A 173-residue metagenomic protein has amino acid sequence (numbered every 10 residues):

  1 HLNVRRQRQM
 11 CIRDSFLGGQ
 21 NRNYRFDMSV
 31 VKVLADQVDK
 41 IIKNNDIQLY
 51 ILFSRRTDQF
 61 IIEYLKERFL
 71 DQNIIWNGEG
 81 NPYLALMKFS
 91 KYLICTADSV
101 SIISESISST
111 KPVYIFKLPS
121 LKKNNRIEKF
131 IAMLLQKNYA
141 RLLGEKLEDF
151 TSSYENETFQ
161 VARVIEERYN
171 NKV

Functional and structural regions predicted by a protein language model:
H1-I12: Single conserved hydrophobic/aromatic residue that forms the stacking wall/gate of nucleotide- or nucleobase-binding
R6, V31, I41, Y50-R55 (+2 more regions): Conserved mixed alpha/beta catalytic, RNA-binding, or beta-rich assembly cores of soluble enzyme, regulatory
S15-G18: Short beta-strand segments
Q20-F53: Conserved catalytic-core segment of nucleotide-activated headgroup transferases in glycan assembly
N23-Y24, T57-E63, L121-N124: Short, charged/polar "capping" segments at the starts of alpha-helices and the immediately preceding loops
D46-E79: Catalytic donor nucleotide-activated moiety binding site of glycosyltransferases and closely related
Y83-N124: A donor-sugar binding/catalytic signature common to diverse glycosyltransferases and related nucleotide-sugar
I131-V173: Leloir-type glycosyltransferase catalytic cores
